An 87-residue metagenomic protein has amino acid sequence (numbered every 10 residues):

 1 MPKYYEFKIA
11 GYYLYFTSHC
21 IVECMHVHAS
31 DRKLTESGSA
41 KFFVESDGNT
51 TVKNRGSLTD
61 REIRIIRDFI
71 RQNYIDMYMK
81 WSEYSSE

Functional and structural regions predicted by a protein language model:
M1, F7, T51, Y78-E83: Hydrophobic transmembrane alpha-helix bundles
M1-M25: Short, charged/polar N-terminal "headpieces" of proteins
Y4-K8, S18, L34, R61 (+2 more regions): Alpha-helical protein-protein interaction elements
Y5, L14, A40-K41, R67: Short non-domain terminal segments
T17-D60: A short, structured beta-strand/loop element
N54-E87: Acidic, low-complexity intrinsically disordered segments
